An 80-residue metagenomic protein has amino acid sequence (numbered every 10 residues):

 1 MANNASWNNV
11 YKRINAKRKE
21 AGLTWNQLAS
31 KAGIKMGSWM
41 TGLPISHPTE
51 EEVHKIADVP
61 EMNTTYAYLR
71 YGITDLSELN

Functional and structural regions predicted by a protein language model:
M1-L23, Q27: A short, Lys/Arg-rich alpha-helix, primarily the initiator
A2, A16, Y68-N80: Short, charged recognition helix plus adjacent turn of helix-turn-helix-like nucleic-acid-binding domains
E20, K31, V59: Residues within the alpha-helical elements of helix-turn-helix
Q27, S38-W39, Y66: Residues in the helix-turn-helix
L28-A29, I56: Short alpha-helical "recognition helix" segments of helix-turn-helix
K31-T49, I73: Recognition helix of helix-turn-helix/homeodomain-like DNA-binding domains that insert into the DNA major groove
E51-Y66: DNA major-groove recognition helix of helix-turn-helix/homeodomain DNA-binding modules
